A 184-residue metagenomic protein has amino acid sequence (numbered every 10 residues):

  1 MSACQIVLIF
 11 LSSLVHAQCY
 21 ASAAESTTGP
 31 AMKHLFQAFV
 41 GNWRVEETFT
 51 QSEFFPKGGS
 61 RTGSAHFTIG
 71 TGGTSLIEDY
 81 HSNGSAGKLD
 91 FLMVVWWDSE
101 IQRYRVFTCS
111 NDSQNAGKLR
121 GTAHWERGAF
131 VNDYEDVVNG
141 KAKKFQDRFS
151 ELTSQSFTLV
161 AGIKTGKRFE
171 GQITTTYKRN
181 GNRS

Functional and structural regions predicted by a protein language model:
C4-H16: Bacterial N-terminal signal peptides
C19-S184: Hydrophobic small-molecule pocket/channel-lining residues, especially in calycin-type beta-barrels
